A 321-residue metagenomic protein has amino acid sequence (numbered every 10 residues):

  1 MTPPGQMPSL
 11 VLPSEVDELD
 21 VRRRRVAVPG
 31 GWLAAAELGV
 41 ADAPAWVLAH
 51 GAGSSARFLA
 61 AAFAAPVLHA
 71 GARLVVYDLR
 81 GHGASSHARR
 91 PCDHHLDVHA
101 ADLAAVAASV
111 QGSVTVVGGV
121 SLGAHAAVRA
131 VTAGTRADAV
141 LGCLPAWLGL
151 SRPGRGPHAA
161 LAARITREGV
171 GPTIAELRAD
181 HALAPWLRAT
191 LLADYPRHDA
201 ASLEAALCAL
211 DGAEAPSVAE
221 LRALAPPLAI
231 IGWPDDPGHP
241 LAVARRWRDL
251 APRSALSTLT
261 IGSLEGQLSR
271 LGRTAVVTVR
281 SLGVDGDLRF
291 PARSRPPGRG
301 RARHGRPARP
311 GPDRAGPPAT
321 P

Functional and structural regions predicted by a protein language model:
W32-S86: Conserved HGGG/HGGXW glycine-rich cap/lid loop of the alpha/beta-hydrolase fold
H50, G119-S121, W233: Conserved alpha/beta-hydrolase "nucleophile elbow" surrounding the catalytic nucleophile
L79-V114: Active-site loop/oxyanion-hole signature of alpha/beta-hydrolase fold enzymes
H125-R167: Flexible "cap/lid" loop of the alpha/beta hydrolase fold
A189-S217: Hydrophobic, aromatic-rich cap/lid helix
L224, I230-G232: Short beta-strand/loop motif that positions the catalytic acidic residue of the alpha/beta-hydrolase fold
P237-V243: Conserved alpha/beta-hydrolase "acid-adjacent" motif
R253-R306, P321: Catalytic active-site module of serine/aspartate enzymes centered on a nucleophile-bearing elbow/loop
